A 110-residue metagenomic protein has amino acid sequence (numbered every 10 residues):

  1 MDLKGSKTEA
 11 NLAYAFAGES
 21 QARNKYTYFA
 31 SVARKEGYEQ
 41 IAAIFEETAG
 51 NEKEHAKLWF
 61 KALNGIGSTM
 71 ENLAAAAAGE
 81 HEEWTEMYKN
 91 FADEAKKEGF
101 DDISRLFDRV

Functional and structural regions predicted by a protein language model:
M1-V110: Non-heme di-metal
